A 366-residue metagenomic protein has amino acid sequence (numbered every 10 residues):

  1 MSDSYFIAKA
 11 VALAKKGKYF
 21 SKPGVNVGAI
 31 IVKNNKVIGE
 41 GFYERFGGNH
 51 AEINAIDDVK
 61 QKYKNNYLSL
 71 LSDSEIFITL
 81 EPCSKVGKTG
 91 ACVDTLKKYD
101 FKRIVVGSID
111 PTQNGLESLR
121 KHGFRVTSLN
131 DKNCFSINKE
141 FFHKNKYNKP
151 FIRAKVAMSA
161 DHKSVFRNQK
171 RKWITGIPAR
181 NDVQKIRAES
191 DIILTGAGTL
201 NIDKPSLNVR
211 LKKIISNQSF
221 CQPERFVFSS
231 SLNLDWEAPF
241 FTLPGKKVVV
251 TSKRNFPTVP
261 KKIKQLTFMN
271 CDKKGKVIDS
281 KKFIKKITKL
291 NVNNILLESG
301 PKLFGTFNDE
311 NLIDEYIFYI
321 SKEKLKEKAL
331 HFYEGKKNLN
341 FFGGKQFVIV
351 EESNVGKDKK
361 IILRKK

Functional and structural regions predicted by a protein language model:
D3-G24, E40, Y63-N66, F151-K366: Enzymes that bind and transform nitrogen-containing heteroaromatic metabolites
F6, V25-V27, A51-A55: Short N-terminal amphipathic alpha-helix/helix-capping patch enriched in small hydrophobics with frequent Ser/Thr
F20, G47, T127-A157: Proteins enriched for Cys/Gly/acidic motifs involved in redox and nucleic-acid/cofactor modification
K22-N35: N-terminal glycine-rich anion-binding loops that anchor highly charged ligand groups
V27, L71-E75, P223: Residue-level recognition of the N-termini of beta-strands and the immediately preceding loop/turn
K33, I38-F135, K253, T306-N308: Zn2+-dependent cytidine deaminase-like catalytic core
L116, D131-K139, R180-R187: Hydrophobic, well-ordered secondary-structure segments
L119-H122, F141-K144, V209-L211, F332: Short low-complexity, flexible loop/linker segments enriched in glycine and/or proline with clustered acidic
